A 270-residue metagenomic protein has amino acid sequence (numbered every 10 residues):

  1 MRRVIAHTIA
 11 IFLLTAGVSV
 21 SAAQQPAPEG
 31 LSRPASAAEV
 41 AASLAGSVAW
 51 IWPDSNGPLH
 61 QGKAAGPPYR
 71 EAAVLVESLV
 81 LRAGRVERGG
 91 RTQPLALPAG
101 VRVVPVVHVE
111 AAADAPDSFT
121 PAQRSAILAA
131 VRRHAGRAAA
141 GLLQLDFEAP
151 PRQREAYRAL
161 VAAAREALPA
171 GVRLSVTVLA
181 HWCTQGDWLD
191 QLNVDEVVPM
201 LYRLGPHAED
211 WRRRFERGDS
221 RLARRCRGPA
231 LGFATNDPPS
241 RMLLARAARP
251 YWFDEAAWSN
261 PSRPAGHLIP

Functional and structural regions predicted by a protein language model:
M1-I9: Bacterial N-terminal signal peptides that target proteins for export
R2, V18-P270: Secreted glycan hydrolases and related glycan-binding modules that recognize and/or cleave
T8-G17: Bacterial N-terminal signal peptides
